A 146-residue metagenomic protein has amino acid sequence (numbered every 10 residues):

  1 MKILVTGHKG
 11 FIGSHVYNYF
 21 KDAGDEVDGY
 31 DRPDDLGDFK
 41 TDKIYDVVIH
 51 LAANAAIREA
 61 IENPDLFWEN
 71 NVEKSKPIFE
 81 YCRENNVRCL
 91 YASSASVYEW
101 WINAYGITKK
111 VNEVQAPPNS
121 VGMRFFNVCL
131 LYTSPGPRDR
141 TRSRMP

Functional and structural regions predicted by a protein language model:
L4-Y19: N-terminal Rossmann NAD(P)H-binding glycine-rich loop of SDR-like oxidoreductase domains
V27-K40: Adenosine-cofactor binding site in Rossmann-like domains, unifying the SAM/SAH pocket of S-adenosylmethionine-dependent
K40-E69: NAD(P)H-binding glycine-rich loop region in Rossmannoid oxidoreductase-like domains and their noncatalytic homologs
A55-R58, A95-I102, F126-C129: Active-site segment of SDR-like NAD(P)-dependent oxidoreductases
K76-G106, V121: Conserved Rossmann-fold NAD(P)-dependent oxidoreductase catalytic core, especially the SDR/UDP-sugar
C89-S94, Q115-L131: Conserved beta-loop-beta element that borders a ligand/cofactor-binding pocket
Y132-P137, T141: Conserved small/polar residues in nucleotide/adenosyl-binding loops
